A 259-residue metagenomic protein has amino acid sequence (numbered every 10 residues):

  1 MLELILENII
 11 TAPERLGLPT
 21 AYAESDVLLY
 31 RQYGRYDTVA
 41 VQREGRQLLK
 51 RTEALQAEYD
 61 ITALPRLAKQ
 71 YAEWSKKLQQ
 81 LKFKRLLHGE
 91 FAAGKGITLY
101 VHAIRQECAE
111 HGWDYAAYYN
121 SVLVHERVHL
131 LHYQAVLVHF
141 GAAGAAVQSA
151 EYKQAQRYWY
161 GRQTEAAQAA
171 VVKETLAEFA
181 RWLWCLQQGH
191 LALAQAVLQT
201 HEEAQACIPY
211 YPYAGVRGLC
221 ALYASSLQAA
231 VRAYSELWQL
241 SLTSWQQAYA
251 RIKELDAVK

Functional and structural regions predicted by a protein language model:
M1-Y115, Q239, T243-A250: A metal-dependent hydrolase signature that marks the N-terminal structural subdomain at the beginning of catalytic folds
I104-R105, L137, W184: Short, solvent-exposed loop/turn segments at secondary-structure junctions
A109, H132-G144, Q188-A194: Short, solvent-exposed secondary-structure capping/transition elements
A117, Y133-E174: Post-HEXXH active-site segment of zinc metalloproteases
S121-L137, E178: Active-site recognition of the HExxH zinc-binding catalytic motif
A170-L186: An active-site-proximal "capping" alpha-helix that borders the catalytic cofactor pocket
L183-K259: Pan-zinc metallopeptidase signature
